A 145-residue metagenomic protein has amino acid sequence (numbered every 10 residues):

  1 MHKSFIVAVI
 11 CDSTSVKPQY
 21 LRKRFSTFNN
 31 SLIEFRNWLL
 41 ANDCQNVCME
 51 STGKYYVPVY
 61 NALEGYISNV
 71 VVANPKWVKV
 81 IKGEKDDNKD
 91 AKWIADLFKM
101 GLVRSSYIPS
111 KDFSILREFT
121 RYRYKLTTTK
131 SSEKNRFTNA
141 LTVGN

Functional and structural regions predicted by a protein language model:
M1-N145: Phosphate- and other anionic-substrate recognition elements at nucleic-acid/protein interfaces
